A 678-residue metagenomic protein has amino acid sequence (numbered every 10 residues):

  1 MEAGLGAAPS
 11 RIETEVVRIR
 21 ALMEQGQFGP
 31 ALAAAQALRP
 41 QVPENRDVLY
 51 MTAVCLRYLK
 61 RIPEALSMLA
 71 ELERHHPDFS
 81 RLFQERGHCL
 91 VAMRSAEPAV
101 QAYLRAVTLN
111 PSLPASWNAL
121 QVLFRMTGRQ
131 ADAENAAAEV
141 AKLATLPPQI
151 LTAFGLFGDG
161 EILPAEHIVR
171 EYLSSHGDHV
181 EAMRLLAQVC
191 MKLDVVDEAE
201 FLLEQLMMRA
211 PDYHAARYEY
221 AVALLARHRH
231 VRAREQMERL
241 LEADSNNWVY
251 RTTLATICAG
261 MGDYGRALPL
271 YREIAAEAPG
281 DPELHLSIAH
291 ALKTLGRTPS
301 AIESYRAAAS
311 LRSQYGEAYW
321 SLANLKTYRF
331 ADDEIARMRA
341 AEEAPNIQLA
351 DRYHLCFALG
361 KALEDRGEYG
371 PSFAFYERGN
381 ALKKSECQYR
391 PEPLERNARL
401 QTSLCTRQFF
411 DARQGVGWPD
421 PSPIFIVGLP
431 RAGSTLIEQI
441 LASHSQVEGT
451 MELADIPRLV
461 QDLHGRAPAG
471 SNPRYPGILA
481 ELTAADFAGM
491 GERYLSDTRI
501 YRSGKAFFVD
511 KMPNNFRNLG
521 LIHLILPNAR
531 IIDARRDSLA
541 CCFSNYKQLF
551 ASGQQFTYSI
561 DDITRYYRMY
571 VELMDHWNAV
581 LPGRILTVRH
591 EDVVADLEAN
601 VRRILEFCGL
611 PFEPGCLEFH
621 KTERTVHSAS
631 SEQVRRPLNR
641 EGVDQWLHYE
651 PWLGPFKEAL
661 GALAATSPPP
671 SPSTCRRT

Functional and structural regions predicted by a protein language model:
M1-R502, P672-T678: Alpha-helical solenoid repeat scaffolds of the TPR/TPR-like class and their adjacent stem/linker regions that mediate
L295, A307-A309, T450, A454-F487 (+2 more regions): PAPS-dependent sulfotransferase catalytic domain
